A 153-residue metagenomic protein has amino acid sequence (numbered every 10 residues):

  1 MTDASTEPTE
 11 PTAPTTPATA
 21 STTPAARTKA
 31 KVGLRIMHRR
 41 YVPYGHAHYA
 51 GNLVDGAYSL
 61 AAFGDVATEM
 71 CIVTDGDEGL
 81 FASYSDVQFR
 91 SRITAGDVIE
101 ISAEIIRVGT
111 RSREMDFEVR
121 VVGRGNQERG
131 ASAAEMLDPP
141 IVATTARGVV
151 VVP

Functional and structural regions predicted by a protein language model:
T2-E7, P17-G56, M70: Catalytic strand-loop segment that frames the active site of acyl-thioester-processing enzymes
D3-S5, T23, R27-K31, T94-A95 (+1 more regions): HotDog/MaoC-like acyl-thioester-processing domains
M37-P43, Q88, R147-V151: Generic structural detector for well-ordered beta-strands
A57-D77: Active-site helix/loop of acyl-thioester processing domains in fatty-acid/polyketide metabolism, spanning hotdog-fold
E78-S85: Short, structured beta-strand/loop micro-motifs enriched in basic residues and often containing a Trp
S85-A95: Short, structured protein-protein interaction patches enriched in aromatics and acidic/basic residues, typified by
